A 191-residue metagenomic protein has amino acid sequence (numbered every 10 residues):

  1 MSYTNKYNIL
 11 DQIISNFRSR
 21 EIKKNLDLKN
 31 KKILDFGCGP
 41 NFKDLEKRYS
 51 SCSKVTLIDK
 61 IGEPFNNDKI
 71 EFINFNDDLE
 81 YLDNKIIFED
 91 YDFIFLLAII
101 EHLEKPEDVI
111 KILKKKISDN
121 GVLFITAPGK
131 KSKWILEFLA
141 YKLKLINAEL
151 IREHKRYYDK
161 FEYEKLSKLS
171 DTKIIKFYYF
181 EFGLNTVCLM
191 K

Functional and structural regions predicted by a protein language model:
M1-E89, F93, H154-R156, F161 (+2 more regions): Conserved N-terminal segment of class I S-adenosyl-L-methionine
N8-Q12, E104-K114, V122-K191: S-adenosyl-L-methionine-dependent methyltransferase catalytic module, highlighting the catalytic core
L34, I100-E101: Residue-level micro-sites within transmembrane alpha helices that shape and flank functional polar/acidic positions
D59-I61, L97, A127-P128: Short loop/turn segments at strand-loop or loop-helix junctions that form parts of catalytic or ligand-binding pockets
G62, E101-E104: Catalytic acidic motif of RecA-like/P-loop NTPases
F93-I99: A short beta-strand submotif of the Rossmann-like class I SAM-dependent methyltransferase core that lines
